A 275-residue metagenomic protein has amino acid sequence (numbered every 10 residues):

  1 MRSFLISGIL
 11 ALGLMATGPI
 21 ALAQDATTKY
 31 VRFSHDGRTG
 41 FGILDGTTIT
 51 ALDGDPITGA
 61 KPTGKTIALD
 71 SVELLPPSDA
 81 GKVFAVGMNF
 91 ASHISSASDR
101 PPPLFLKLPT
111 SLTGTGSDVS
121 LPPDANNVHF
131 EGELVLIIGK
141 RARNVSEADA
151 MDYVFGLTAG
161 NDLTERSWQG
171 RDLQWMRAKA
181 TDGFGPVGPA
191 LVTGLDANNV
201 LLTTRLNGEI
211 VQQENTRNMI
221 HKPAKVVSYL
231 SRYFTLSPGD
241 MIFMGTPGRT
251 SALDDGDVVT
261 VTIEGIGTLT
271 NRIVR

Functional and structural regions predicted by a protein language model:
M1-F4: Positively charged n-region of N-terminal signal peptides that target proteins for export
S7-T17: Bacterial N-terminal signal peptides
G8, L22-P102, A125, L195-N199 (+2 more regions): N-terminal non-catalytic cap/leader segment that marks the start of a structured domain
E73-L75, I94, V119-V128, A142-D149 (+3 more regions): A generic local secondary-structure boundary/capping motif
P101-T115, F130, T260-E264: Structural signature of FAD isoalloxazine-binding scaffolds in flavoprotein oxidoreductases
V135-I138, N144-G160: RNA pseudouridine synthases
R166-R275: Catalytic-pocket segment enriched in acidic/His residues
